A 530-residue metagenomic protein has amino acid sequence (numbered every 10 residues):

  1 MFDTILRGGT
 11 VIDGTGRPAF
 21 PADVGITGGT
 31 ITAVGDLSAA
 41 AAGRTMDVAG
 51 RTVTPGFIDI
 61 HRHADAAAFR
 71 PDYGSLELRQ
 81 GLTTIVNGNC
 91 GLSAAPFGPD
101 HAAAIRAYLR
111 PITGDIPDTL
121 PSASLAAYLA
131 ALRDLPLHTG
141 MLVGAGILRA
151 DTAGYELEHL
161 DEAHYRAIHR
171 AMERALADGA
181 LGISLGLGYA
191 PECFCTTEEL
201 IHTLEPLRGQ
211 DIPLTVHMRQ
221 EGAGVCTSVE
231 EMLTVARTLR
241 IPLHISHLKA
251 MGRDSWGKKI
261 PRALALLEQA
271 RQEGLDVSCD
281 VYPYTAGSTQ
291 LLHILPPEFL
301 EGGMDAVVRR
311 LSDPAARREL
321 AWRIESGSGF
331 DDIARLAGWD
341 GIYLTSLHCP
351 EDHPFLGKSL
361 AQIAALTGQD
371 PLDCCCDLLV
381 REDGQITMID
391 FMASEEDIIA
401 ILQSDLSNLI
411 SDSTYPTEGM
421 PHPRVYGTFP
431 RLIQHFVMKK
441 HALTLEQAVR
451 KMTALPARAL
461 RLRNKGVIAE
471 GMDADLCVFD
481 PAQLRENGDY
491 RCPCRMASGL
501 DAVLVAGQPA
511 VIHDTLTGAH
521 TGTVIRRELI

Functional and structural regions predicted by a protein language model:
M1-I5, T10-G56, D489: Histidine-rich, glycine-flanked metal-binding segment
F2-R7, A39-G88, V505, L529-I530: Replace "His-x-His-based motif
G9, D313, A400-L406, S411-D412 (+2 more regions): C-terminal cap of metal-dependent C-N hydrolases
G9, G29, G50, H61 (+12 more regions): Divalent metal-coordination and catalytic microenvironments
V11-D23, I386-M392, E396-I398, L443-V449 (+1 more regions): Acidic, glycine-enriched loop/beta-strand segments at the rims of small-molecule binding/catalytic pockets
C90-F97, I105, P111-T238: Hydrophobic, small-residue-rich alpha-helical packing segments that form membrane-like cores
A95-A102, A150-E156, T197, C226-E230 (+5 more regions): Short acidic, glycine/serine/threonine-rich loops at helix termini
Y128-E162, I168-Y189, R237, I241-P242 (+1 more regions): Active-site neighborhoods of metal-dependent hydrolases
